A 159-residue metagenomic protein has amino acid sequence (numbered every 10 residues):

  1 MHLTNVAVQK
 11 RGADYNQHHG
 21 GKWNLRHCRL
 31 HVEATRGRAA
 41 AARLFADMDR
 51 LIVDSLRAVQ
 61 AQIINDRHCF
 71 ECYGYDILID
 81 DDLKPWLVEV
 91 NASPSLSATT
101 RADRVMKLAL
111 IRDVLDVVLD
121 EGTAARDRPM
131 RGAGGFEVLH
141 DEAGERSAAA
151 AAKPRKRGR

Functional and structural regions predicted by a protein language model:
M1-C72, D82-P85, R104, A109-R146: Catalytic core of tubulin tyrosine ligase-like
I77-I79, K84-A92: A short beta-strand motif that forms the metal-chelation/ATP-contact edge of phosphoryl-transfer active sites
N91-T99: Glycine-rich phosphate/pyrophosphate-binding beta-alpha loops
S147, K153-R159: Intrinsically disordered, low-complexity intracellular terminal segments
